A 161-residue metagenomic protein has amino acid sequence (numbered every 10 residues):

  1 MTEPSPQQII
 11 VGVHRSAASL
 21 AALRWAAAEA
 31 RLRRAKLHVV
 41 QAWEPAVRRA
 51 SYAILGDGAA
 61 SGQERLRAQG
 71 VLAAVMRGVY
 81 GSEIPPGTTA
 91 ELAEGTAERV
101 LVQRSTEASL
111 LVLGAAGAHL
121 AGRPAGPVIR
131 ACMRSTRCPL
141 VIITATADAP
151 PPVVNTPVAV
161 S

Functional and structural regions predicted by a protein language model:
T2-G56, S135, V160-S161: Small/aliphatic-rich secondary-structure junction motif
Q8, S109-L110: Structural motif
D57-V71: A short acidic, glycine-rich active-site loop that binds or catalyzes chemistry on phosphate/adenosine moieties
G81-T89: A short helix-to-beta-strand connector/capping loop
L92-R99: Charged docking surfaces used in two-component/phosphorelay signaling
L101-R104, C132: Structural alpha-helical scaffold elements that stabilize or flank donor/cofactor-binding regions in carbohydrate
L110-S135, A149-P152: Glycine-rich, Arg-bearing micro-motifs that act as flexible, cationic patches
A149-S161: Short, glycine-/small-residue-rich phosphate/pyrophosphate-handling segment
